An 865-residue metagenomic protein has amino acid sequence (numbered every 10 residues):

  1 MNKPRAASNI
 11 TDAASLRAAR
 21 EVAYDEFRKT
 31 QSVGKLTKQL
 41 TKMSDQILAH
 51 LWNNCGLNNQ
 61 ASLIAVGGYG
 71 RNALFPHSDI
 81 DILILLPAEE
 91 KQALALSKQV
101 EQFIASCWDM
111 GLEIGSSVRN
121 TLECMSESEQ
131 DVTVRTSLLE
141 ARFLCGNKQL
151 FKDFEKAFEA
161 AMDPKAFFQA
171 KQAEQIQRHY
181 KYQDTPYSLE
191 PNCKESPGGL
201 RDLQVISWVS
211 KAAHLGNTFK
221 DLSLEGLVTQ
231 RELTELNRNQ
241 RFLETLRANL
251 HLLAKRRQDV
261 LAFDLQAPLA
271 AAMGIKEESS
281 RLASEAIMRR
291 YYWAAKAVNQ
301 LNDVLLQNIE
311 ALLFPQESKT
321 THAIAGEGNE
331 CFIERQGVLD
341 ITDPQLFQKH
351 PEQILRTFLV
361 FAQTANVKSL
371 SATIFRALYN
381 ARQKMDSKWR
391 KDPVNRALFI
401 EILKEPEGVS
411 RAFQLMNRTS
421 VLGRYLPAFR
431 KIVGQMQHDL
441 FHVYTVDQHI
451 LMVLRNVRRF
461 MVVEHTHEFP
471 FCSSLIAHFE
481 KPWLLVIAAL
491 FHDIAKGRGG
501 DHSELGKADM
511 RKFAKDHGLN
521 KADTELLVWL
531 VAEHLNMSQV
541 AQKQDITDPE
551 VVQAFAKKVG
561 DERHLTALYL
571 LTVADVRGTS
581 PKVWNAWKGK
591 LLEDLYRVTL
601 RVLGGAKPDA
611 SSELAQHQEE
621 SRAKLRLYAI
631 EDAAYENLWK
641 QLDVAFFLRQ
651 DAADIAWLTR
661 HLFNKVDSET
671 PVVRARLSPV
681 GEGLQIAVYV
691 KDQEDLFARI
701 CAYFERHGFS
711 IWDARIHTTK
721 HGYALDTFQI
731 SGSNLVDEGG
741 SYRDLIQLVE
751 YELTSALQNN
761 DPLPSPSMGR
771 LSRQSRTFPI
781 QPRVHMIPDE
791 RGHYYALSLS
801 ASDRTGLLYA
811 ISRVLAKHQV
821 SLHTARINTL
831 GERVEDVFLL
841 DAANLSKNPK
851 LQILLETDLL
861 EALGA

Functional and structural regions predicted by a protein language model:
M1-N59, H77, D184: N-terminal regions immediately upstream of nucleotidyltransferase
A6, I10, V22-A23, M162-L313 (+2 more regions): Conserved nucleotidyltransferase catalytic core and NTase-mimicking acidic/glycine-rich helix/loop elements in nucleic
F27-L40, T185-E195, V338-D343, N395-E401 (+3 more regions): Active-site flanking loop/helix segments enriched in acidic
K35, D45-Q92, S97: Active-site nucleotide-donor binding segment shared across nucleotidyl transfer reactions
T41-D45, A49, C55, L94-L150 (+2 more regions): Conserved catalytic core of two-metal-ion nucleotidyltransferases
K42-I64, V209-L224, R231, V443-L485 (+2 more regions): Alpha-helical phosphate/pyrophosphate-handling elements in metalloenzyme active cores
N72-Q99, L224, L236-R238, T445-V446 (+1 more regions): Divalent metal-dependent catalytic cores for phosphoryl transfer on phosphate-bearing substrates
F242-L243, I275, L282-L339, R411 (+2 more regions): Regulatory modules associated with amino-acid/nitrogen control
